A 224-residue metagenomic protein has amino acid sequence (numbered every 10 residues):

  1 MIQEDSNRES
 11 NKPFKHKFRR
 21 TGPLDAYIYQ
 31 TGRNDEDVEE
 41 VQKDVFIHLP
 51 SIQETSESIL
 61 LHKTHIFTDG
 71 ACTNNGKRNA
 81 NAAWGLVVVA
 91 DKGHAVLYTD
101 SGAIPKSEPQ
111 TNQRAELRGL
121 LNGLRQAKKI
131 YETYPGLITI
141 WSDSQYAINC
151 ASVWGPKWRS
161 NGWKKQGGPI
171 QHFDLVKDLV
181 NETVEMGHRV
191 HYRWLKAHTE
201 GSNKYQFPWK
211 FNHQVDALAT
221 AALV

Functional and structural regions predicted by a protein language model:
M1-N34: Mixed-charge, low-complexity intrinsically disordered regions
D5, E9, G32-D35, Q42 (+3 more regions): Intrinsically disordered, low-complexity peptide-like regions
N7-R8, R19-T21, Y29, E40 (+4 more regions): Short amphipathic alpha-helical "recognition" segments used for binding
K15, A26-R114, R118, Q126-K129 (+2 more regions): RNase H-like nuclease fold core
C72-N75, L120-H213: RNase H catalytic domain
A90, P135-T139, V224: Solvent-exposed, well-ordered amphipathic alpha-helical segments that flank/support binding or catalytic loops
K92-V96, Q166-I170, V176-D178, A221-V224: Short, surface-exposed, polar/charged, turn-prone segments marking secondary-structure boundaries
